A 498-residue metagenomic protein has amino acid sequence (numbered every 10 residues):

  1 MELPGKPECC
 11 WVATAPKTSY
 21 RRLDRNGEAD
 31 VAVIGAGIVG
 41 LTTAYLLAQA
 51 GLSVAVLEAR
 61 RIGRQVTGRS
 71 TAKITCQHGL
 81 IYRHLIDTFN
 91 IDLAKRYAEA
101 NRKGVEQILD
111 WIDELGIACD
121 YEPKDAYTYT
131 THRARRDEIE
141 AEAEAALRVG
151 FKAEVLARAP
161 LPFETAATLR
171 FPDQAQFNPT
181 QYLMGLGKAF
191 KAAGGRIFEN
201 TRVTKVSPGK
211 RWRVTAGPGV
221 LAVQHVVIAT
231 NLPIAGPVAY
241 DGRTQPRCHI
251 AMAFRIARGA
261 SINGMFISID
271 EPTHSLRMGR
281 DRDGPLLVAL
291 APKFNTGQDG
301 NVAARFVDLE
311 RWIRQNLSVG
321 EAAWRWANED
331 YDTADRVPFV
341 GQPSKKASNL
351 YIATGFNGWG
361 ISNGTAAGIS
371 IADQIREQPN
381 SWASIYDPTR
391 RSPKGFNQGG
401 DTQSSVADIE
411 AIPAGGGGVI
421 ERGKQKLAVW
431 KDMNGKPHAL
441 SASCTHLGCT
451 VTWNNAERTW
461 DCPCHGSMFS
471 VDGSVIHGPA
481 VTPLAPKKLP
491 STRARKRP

Functional and structural regions predicted by a protein language model:
M1-V31, S474, L484-K487, T492-R495: Extreme N-terminal leader/targeting segments of oxidoreductases
E2-T14, L80-I86, D110-G185: Flavin (FAD/FMN) cofactor-binding and adjacent substrate-gating region of FAD-dependent oxidoreductase domains
A29-V56: N-terminal Rossmann-like FAD-binding beta1-loop-alpha1 element of flavoenzymes
Q49-R69: Glycine-rich FAD pyrophosphate-binding loop
D137, E144-A145, L169-Q224: Helical element adjacent to the flavin cofactor pocket in flavoenzyme catalytic cores
K205-G279, I409-E410, G418: Flavin-dependent oxidoreductases
M252, V419-A494: Rieske [2Fe-2S] iron-sulfur-binding domain
E271, N295-F396, L440: C-terminal catalytic lobe of FAD-dependent flavoproteins
